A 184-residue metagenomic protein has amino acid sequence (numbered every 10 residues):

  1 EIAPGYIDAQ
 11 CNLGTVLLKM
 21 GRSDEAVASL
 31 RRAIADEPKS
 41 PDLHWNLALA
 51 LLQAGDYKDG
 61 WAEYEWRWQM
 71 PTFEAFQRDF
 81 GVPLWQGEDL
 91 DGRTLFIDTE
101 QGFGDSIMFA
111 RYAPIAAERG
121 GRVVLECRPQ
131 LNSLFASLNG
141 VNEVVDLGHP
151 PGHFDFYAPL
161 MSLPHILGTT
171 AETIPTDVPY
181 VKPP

Functional and structural regions predicted by a protein language model:
E1-P184: Alpha-helical solenoid repeat scaffolds of the TPR/TPR-like class and their adjacent stem/linker regions that mediate
